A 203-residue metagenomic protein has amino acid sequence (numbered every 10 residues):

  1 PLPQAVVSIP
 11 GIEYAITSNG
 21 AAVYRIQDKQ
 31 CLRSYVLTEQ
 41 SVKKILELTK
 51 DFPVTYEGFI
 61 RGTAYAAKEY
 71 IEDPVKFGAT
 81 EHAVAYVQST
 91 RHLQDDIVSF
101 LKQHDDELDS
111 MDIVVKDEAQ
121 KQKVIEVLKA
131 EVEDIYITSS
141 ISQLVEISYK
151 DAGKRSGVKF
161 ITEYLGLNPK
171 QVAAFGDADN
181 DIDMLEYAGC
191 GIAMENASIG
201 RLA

Functional and structural regions predicted by a protein language model:
P1-A79: Active-site phosphate-binding/coordination module
P3-V6, V124, L128, I199-L202: Hydrophobic packing residues within well-ordered alpha-helices of enzyme cores
I12, L108-D109, V132, A188 (+1 more regions): Short, well-ordered alpha-helix to beta-strand connector turns
N19, M111, L185: Residue-level signal for inorganic ion chemistry
G20-A22, L37, S142, N196-G200: Short, acidic/turn-prone active-site loops that include or flank metal/cofactor- and phosphate-binding residues
Y24-D28, S148, L202-A203: Short, charged, surface-exposed secondary-structure boundary motifs
L48, F52, F59-F175, D179: Conserved acidic, metal-coordinating active-site core of Asp-based, Mg2+-dependent phosphoryl-transfer enzymes
V158, N168-A203: Acidic, Mg2+-coordinating phosphoryl-transfer loop and its flanking beta/alpha structural elements, shared across
